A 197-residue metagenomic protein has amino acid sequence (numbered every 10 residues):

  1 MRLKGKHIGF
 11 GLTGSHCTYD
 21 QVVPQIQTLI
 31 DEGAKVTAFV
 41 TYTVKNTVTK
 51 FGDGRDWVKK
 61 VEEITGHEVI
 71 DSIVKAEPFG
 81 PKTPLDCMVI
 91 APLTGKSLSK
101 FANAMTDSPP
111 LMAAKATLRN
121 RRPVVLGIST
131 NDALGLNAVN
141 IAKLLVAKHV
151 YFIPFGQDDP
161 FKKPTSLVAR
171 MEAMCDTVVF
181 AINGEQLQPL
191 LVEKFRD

Functional and structural regions predicted by a protein language model:
M1-V124, S129-D197: A cross-family phosphate/adenosyl-ligand binding-site feature
